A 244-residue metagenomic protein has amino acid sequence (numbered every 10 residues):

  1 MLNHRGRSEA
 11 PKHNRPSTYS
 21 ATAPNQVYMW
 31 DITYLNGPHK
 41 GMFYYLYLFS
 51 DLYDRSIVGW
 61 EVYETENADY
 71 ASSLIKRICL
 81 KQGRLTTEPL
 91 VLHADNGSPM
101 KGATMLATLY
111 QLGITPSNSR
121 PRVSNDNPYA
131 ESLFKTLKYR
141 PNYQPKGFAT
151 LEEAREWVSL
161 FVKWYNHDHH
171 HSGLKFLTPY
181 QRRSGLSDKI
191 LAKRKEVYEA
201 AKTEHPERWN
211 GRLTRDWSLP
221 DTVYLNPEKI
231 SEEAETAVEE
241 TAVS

Functional and structural regions predicted by a protein language model:
M1-V27, V123, R182-K195: Basic, flexible linker segments flanking DNA-binding modules in nucleic acid-interacting mobile-element proteins
Q26-V58, E64-E66: An active-site-proximal beta-strand-loop segment
D31, F49, R55, I75 (+8 more regions): Mobile genetic element proteins and their domesticated derivatives, centered on retroelements and DNA transposons
G41-M42, K101-A103: Catalytic cores and conserved motifs of cyclic dinucleotide signaling enzymes
M42, E61-L85: Active-site beta-loop-alpha junctions of metal-dependent nucleic acid enzymes, especially the RNase H-like/DDE
D54-W60, P116-S119, Y143-P145: Short small-residue beta-strand/loop micro-motif enriched in glycine and branched aliphatics
A94-N96, G102-L106, N118-Y139, T150-S159 (+1 more regions): RNase H-like two-metal-ion nuclease catalytic core shared by retroviral integrases and related mobile-element nucleases
Y110-I114, K138-S244: C-terminal domain-tail junction helix/linker
